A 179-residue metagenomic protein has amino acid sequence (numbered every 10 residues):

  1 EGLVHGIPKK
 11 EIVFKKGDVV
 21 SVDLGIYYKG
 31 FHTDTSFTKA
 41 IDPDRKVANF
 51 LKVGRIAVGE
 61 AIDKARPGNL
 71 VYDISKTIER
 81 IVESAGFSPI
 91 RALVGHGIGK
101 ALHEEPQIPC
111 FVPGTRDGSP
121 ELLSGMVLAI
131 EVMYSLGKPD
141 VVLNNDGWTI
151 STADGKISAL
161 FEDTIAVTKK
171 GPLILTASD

Functional and structural regions predicted by a protein language model:
E1-D179: Active-site neighborhoods and metal-handling regions in enzymes and metal-associated proteins
